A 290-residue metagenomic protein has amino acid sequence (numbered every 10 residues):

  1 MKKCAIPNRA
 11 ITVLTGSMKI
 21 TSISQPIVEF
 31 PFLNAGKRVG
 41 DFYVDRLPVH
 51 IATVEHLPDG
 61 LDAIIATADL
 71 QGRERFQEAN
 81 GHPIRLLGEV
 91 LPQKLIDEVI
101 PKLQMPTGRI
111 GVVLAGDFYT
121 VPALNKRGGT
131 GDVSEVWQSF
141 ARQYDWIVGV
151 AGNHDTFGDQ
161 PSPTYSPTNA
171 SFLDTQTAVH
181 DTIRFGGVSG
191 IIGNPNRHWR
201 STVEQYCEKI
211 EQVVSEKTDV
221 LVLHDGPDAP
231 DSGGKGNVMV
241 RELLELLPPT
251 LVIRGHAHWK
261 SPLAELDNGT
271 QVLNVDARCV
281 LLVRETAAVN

Functional and structural regions predicted by a protein language model:
K3-E135, E208-K217, V222: N-terminal active-site segment of His-dependent metallophosphoesterases
P48, L70, Q93-L95, G129-V133 (+4 more regions): Short beta->alpha connector loops
I51-L57, I64-R75, Q104-M105, F118-A123 (+3 more regions): Conserved catalytic scaffold of divalent metal-dependent phosphoesterases
L91-V99, Y119-T120, L124-V133, L221-L263: Cap/insert and terminal regions of metallo-dependent hydrolase folds
L95-P101, Q143-D145, A178-T182, V214-V220 (+2 more regions): Short C-terminal domain-edge/linker segments immediately following a structured domain
T107, R142-Y144, L247: A structural signal for short coil/turn segments at secondary-structure junctions
G128-W146, V150: Active-site surface patch of divalent metal-dependent phosphodiester/phosphate bond hydrolases
W146-G149, P163-N169, P230-N290: Conserved beta-sheet core of the metallophosphoesterase superfamily
